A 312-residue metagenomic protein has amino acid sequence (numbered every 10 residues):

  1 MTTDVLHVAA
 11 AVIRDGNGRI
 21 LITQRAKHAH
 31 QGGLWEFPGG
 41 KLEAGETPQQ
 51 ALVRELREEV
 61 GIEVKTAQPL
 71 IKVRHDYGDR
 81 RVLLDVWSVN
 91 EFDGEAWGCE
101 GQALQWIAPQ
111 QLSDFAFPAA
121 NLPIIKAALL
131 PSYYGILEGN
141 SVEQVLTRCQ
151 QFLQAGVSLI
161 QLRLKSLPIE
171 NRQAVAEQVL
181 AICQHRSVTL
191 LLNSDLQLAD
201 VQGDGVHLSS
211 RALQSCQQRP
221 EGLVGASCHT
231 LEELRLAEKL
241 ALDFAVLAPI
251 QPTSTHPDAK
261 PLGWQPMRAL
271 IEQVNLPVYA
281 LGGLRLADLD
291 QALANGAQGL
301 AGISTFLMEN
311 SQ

Functional and structural regions predicted by a protein language model:
M1-I20, K72: Conserved N-terminal beta-strand and adjoining loop/helix that marks the start of the Nudix/MutT-like hydrolase domain
R19-E59, L70-I71: Conserved Nudix-box catalytic region and its N-terminal flanking loop in Nudix hydrolases and closely related
V73-A96: Active-site-adjacent beta-strand/loop module that shapes the phosphate/pyrophosphate-binding cleft
V86-S88, A96-L129: NUDIX/MutT-family hydrolases
L130-Q144, L223-C228: Active-site mouth loops of central-metabolism enzymes
R148, L190-G205, H229-A241, I271-A280 (+1 more regions): Catalytic cores of alpha/beta
L164, S210-Q218, F244-D258, G283-Q312: Glycine-rich phosphate-binding active-site loops on the catalytic face of alpha/beta enzymes
Q173-S194, S210-L213, Q218-T230, D258-R285: Alpha-helix-loop-beta-strand connector modules within alpha/beta enzyme cores
